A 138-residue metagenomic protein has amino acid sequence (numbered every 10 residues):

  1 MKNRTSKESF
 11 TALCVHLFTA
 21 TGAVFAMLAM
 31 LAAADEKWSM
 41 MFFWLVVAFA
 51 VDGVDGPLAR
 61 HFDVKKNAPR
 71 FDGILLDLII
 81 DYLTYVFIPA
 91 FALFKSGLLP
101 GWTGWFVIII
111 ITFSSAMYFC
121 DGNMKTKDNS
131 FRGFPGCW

Functional and structural regions predicted by a protein language model:
M1-G56: Topogenic membrane-insertion module of multi-pass membrane proteins
K2-T5, S9, L78-W138: A feature for the membrane-embedded catalytic helix bundles of lipid/isoprenoid biosynthetic enzymes
E8-F18, W38-M41, R70-G73, D77 (+1 more regions): Membrane-interface helix-boundary signature
F18, G22, P69, Y82 (+1 more regions): Short glycine- and Lys/Arg-enriched binding-loop motifs that mark or flank ligand-binding interfaces
V24, L75, P135: Gly/Ser/Thr-rich beta-alpha loop segments that engage phosphate groups in nucleotides
M30-A33, A59, A92-L93, F119: Hydrophobic alpha-helical interface/terminus motif in multipass membrane transporters
E36, H61-K66, K95-L99, T126: Membrane-interface elements of multi-pass transporters and channels
F43-F87: Acidic (Asp/Glu-rich) catalytic motifs at the cytosolic membrane interface
